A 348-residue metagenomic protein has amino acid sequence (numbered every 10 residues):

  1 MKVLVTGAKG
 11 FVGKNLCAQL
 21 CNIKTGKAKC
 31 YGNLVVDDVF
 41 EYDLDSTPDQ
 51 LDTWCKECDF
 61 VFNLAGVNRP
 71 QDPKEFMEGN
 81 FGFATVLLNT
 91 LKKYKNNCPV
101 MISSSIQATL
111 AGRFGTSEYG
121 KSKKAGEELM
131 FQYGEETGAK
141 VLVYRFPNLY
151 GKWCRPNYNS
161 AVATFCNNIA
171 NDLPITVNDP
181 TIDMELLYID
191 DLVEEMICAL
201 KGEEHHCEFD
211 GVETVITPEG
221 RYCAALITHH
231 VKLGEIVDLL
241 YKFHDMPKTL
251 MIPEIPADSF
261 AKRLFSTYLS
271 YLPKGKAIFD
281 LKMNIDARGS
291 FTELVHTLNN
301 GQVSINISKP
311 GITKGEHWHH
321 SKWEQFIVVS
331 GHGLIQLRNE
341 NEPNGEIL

Functional and structural regions predicted by a protein language model:
K2-G26: N-terminal Rossmann NAD(P)H-binding glycine-rich loop of SDR-like oxidoreductase domains
D43-F83, T90-Y94, Q107-F114: NAD(P)H-binding glycine-rich loop region in Rossmannoid oxidoreductase-like domains and their noncatalytic homologs
T85-E127, G134-T137, V141-Y144: Conserved Rossmann-fold NAD(P)-dependent oxidoreductase catalytic core, especially the SDR/UDP-sugar
E128-W153, L173-I182: Conserved beta-loop-beta element that borders a ligand/cofactor-binding pocket
P147, T164-L187, C207, V215-I227: A conserved pocket-lining segment of Rossmann-fold NAD(P)-dependent short-chain dehydrogenase/reductase
C198-K282: Mid/C-terminal beta-alpha module of Rossmann-like enzyme folds, strongest in SDR-family dehydrogenases/epimerases
G275-E316, K322: A short glycine-rich, His/Asp/Glu-containing loop-to-beta-strand
H320-E340: Glycine- and acidic-residue-biased ligand/ion/polar-headgroup-sensing regions
